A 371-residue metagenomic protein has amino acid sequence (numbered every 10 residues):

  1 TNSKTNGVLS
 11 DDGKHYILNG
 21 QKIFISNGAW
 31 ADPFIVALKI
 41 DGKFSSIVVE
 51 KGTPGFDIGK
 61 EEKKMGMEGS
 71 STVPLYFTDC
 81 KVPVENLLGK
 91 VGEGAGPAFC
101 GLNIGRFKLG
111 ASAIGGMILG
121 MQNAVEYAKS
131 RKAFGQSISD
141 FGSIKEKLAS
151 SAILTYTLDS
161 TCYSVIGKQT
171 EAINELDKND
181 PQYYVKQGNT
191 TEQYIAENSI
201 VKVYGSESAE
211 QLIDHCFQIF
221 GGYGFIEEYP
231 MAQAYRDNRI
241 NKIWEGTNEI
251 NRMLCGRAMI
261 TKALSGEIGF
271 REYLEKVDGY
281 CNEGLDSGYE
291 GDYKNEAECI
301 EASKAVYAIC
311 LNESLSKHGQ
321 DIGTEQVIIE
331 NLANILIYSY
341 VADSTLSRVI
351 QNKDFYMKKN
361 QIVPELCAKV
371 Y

Functional and structural regions predicted by a protein language model:
T1-N2, A29-P33, D41-G42, S70-T72 (+3 more regions): Short, solvent-exposed loop/turn segments at the edges of secondary structure
N2-K4, Q21-I23, G59-K63: Short beta-alpha junctions and helix-cap segments that line functional grooves
T5-L9: A structural signal for short hydrophobic beta-strand segments in well-ordered beta-sheet cores
K14-H15, N19-I58: A short core secondary-structure module
K39-I40, V49-E50, P54, I104 (+12 more regions): Short, well-ordered loop/turn and helix-capping segments at boundaries between secondary-structure elements and domains
I58-D159, S199, N241-I243, N248-M253 (+1 more regions): Glycine-rich beta->alpha junctions and the first turn(s) of the following alpha-helix
M67, G188-N282, L366-Y371: Alpha-helix capping/hinge segments and adjacent helical runs
Y156-Y204, F217-Q218, G319, V341-Y371: C-terminal helix-coil-helix/basic helical segment that borders enzyme active sites and/or dimer interfaces and provides
